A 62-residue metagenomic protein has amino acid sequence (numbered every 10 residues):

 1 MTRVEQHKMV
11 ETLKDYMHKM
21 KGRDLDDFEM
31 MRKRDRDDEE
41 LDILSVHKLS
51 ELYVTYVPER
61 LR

Functional and structural regions predicted by a protein language model:
M1-M30, T55-L61: N-terminal acidic leader/helix
M17-G22, R36-I43: Charged, low-complexity interaction regions
D38-R62: Short, charged early-sequence alpha-helical segments and their helix-coil boundaries
